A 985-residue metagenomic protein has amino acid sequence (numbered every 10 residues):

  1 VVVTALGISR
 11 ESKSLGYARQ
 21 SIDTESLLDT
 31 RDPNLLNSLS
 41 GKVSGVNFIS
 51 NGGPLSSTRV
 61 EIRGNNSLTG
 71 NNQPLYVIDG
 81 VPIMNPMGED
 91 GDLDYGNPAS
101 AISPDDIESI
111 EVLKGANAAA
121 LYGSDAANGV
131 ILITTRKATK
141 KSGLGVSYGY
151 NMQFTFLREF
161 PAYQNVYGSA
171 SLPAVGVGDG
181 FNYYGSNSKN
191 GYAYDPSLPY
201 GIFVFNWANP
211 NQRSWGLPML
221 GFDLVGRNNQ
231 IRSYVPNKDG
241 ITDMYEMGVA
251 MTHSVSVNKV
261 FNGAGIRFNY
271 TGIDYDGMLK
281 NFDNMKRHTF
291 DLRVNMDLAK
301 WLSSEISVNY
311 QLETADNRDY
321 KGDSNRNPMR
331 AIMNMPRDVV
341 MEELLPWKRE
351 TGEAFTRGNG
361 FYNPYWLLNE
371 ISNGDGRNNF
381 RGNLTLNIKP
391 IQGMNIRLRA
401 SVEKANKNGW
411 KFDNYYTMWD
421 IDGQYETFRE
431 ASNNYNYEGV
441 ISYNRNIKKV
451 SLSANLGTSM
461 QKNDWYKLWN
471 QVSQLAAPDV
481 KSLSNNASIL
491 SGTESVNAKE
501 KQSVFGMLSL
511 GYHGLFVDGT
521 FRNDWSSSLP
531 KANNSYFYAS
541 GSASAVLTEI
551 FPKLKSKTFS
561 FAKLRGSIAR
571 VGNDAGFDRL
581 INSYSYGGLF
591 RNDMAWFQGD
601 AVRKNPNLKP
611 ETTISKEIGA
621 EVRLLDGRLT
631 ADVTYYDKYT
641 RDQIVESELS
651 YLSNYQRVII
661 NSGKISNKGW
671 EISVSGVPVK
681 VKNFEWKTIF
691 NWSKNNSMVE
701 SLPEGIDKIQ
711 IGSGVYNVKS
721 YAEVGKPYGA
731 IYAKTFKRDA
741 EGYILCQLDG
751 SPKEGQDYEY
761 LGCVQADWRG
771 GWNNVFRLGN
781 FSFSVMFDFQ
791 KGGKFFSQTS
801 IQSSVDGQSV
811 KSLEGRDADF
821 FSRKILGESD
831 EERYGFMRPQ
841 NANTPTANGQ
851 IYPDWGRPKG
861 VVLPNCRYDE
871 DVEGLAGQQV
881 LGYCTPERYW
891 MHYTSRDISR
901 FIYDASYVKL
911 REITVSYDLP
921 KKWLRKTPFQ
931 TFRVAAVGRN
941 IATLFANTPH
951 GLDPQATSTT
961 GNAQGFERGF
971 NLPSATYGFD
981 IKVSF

Functional and structural regions predicted by a protein language model:
V1-D276, K280-D291, S303-E305, R381 (+3 more regions): Short, small/polar-rich motifs associated with maturation and membrane association, primarily at protein termini
E11-K13, N85-P86, L121-G123, K141-S142 (+7 more regions): Switch/connector loops and helix/strand junctions flanking conserved nucleotide-binding motifs in nucleotide-processing
Q73, R293-L302, S307-L312, K321 (+4 more regions): Extracellular/periplasmic, surface-exposed regions of secreted and cell-surface proteins
N85-A138, R158-Y167, S171, D179 (+13 more regions): Outer-membrane beta-barrel proteins
M87, F156-L157, D243-M244, K557 (+4 more regions): C-terminal beta-signal and adjacent terminal beta-strands/loops of Gram-negative outer-membrane beta-barrel proteins
S147-Q230, I660, V677-V764, F795-Y883: Conserved small-residue
F181, G185-K189, A193-P196, W207-N229 (+6 more regions): Outer-membrane beta-barrel proteins, especially TonB-dependent receptors
V204, Q212-N258, G265-N269, I273 (+8 more regions): Outer-membrane beta-barrel transmembrane strand signature
